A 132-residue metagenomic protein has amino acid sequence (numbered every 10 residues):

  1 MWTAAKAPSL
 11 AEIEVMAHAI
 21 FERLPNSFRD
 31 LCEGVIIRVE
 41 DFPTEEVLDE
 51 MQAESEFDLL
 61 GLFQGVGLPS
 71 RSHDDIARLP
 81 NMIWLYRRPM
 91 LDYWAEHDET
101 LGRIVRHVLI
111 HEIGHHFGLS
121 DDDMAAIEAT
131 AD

Functional and structural regions predicted by a protein language model:
M1-I104, H116, S120-D123: Active-site rim/adjacent substrate-binding subdomains
E14, E112, E128: Acidic-residue sensor for enzyme active/binding pockets
V108, E112-H116: Catalytic glutamate of the conserved HExxH
D122-D132: Short, highly charged C-terminal tails/helix-capping segments
